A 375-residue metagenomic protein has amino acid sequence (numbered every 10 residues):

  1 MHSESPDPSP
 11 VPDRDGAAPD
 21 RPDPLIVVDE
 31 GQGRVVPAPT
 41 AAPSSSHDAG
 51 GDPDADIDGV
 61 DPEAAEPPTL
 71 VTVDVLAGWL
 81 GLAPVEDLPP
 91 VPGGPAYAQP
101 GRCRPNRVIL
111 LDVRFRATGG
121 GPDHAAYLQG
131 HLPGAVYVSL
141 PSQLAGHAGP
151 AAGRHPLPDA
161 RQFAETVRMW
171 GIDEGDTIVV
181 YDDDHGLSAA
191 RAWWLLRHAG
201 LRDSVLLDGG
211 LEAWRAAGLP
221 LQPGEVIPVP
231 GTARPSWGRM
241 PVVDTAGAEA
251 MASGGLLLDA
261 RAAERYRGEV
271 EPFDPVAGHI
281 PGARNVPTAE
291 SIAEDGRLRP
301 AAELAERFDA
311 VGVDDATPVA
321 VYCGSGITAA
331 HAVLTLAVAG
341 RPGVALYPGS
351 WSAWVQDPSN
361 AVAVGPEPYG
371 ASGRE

Functional and structural regions predicted by a protein language model:
M1-E375: Cytosolic catalytic domains that perform sulfur/thiol-centered chemistry
